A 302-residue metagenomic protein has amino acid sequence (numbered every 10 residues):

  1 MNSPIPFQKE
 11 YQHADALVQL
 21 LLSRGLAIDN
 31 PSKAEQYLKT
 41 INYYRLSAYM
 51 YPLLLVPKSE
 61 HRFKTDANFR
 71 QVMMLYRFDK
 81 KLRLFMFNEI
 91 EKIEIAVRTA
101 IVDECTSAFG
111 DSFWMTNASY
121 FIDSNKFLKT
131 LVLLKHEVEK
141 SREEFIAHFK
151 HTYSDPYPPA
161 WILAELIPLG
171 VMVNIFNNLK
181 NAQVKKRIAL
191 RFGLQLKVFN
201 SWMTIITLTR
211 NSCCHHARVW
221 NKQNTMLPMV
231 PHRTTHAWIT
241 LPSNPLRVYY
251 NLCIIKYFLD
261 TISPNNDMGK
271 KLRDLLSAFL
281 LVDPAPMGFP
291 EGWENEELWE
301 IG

Functional and structural regions predicted by a protein language model:
M1-L208, W220-G302: Extended intrinsically disordered or low-complexity regions, especially N/C-terminal cytosolic tails and loops, rather
H216: Acidic/aromatic/glycine-rich contiguous surface patches that form carbohydrate-binding/processing clefts and analogous
